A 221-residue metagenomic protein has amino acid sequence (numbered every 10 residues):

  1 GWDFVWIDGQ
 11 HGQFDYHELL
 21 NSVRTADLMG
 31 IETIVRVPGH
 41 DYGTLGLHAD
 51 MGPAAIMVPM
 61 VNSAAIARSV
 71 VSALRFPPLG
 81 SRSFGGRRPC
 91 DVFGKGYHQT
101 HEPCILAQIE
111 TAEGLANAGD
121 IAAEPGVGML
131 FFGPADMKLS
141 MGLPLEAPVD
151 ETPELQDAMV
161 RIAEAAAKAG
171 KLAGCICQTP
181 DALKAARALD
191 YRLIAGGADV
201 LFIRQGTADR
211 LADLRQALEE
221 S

Functional and structural regions predicted by a protein language model:
G1, A49, A122-A123, R187: Non-catalytic positions within long, well-ordered alpha-helices that form the structural scaffold/packing of enzyme
W2-D3, D27-T33, G52-A54, T100-I105 (+3 more regions): Short, well-ordered coil/turn segments that N-cap beta-strands
W2-N21, A135-D150: Glycine-rich, proline-tolerant flexible connector loops at the mouths of alpha/beta enzymes
V5-I7, T33-R36, I56-V58, I105-E110 (+3 more regions): Hydrophobic faces of well-ordered beta-strands that scaffold small-molecule active sites in alpha/beta enzyme cores
Q10-Q13, V61-S63, A135, G197-I203: Short, acidic/turn-prone active-site loops that include or flank metal/cofactor- and phosphate-binding residues
F14-Y42, G46-D50, S72-L79, T100 (+2 more regions): Alpha-helix-loop-beta-strand connector modules within alpha/beta enzyme cores
G43, P53-L143: Conserved anion-binding
G85-V92, I109-E113, E146-V149, P153-S221: C-terminal alpha-helical cap/extension of soluble enzyme domains
